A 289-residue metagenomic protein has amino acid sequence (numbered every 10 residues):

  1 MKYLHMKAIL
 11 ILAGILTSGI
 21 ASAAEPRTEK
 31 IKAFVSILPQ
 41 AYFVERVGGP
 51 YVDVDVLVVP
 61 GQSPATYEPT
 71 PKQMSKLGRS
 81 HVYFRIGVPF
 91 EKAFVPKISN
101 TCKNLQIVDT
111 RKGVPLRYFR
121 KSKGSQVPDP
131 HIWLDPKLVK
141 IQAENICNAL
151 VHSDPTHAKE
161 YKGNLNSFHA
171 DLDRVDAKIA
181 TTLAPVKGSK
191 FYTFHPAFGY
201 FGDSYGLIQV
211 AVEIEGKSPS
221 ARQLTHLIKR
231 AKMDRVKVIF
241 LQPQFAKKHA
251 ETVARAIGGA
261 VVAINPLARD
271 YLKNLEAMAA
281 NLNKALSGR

Functional and structural regions predicted by a protein language model:
M1-L4: N-terminal secretory signal peptides that target proteins for export/translocation
K7-G19: Bacterial N-terminal signal peptides
A23-R289: Extracytoplasmic metal-acquisition and chelation regions
